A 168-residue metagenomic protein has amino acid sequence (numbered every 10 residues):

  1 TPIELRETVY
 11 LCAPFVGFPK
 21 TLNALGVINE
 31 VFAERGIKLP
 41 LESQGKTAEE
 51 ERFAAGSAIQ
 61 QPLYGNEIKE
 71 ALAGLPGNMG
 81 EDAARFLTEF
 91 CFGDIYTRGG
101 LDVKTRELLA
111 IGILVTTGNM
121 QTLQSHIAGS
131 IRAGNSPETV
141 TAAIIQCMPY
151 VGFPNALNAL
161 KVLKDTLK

Functional and structural regions predicted by a protein language model:
T1-L5, D102, G134-E138: Helix N-cap / loop-to-helix initiation motif
T1-V27: Hydrophobic/aromatic-rich structural module bridging two neighboring secondary-structure elements via a short loop
T8-V9, T105-L114, L123, V140-C147: Short, structured motif recognition centered on aromatic/hydrophobic residues
L11-F18, V115, Q146-V151: A short structural micro-motif
T21-V103, S125, R132, P149 (+1 more regions): Acidic, glycine/proline-rich low-complexity segments that act as flexible tails and inter-domain linkers
R85, R106-E107, N119: C-terminal accessory/binding modules appended to enzymatic or scaffolding proteins
G99, G112-T117: Short, glycine/charged-rich beta-strand-loop motifs at protein surfaces that mediate ligand recognition and catalysis
M120-A128: Short conserved catalytic/interaction loops centered on acidic-Pro-aromatic/His motifs
